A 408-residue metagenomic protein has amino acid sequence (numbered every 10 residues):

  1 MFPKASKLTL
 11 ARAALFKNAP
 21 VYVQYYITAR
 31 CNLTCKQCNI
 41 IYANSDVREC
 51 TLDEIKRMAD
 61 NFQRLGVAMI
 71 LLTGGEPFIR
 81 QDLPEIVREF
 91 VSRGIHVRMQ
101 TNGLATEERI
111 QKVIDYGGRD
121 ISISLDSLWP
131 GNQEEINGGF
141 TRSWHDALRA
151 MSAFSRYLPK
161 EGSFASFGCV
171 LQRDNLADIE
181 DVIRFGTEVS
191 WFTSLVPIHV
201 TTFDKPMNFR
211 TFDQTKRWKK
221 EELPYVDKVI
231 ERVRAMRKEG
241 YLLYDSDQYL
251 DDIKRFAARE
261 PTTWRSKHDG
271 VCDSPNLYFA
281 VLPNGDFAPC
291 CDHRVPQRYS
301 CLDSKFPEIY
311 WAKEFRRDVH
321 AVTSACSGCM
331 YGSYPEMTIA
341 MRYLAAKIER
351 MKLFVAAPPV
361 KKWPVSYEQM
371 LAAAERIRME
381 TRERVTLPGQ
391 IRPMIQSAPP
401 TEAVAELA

Functional and structural regions predicted by a protein language model:
M1-D120, T201-F203, P224-V226, P359 (+1 more regions): Conserved alpha-helical substructure of the radical SAM core
M1-Y42, D60-Q63, L250, T263-S266 (+2 more regions): N-terminal pre-core extensions flanking Radical SAM catalytic domains
V21-Q24, R255-P261, A280, E308-H320: Short, intrinsically disordered, charge-biased short linear motifs at domain edges
C31, C35-C38, C272, G285 (+2 more regions): Short cysteine clusters
Q37, I41-N44, Y278, P296-Q297 (+1 more regions): Secreted/processed peptides and extracellular or luminal domains of membrane proteins
V47-T51, N284, T338-A345: Short cysteine/histidine-rich zinc-coordinating motifs and their immediately flanking basic loops
C50, Y116-D120, S124-S274, Y278-N284 (+6 more regions): Radical SAM enzyme [4Fe-4S]-AdoMet core and its adjacent flexible, acidic and glycine-rich loops/tails across
D269, D292-A340: Membrane-interface junctions of multi-pass transporters
